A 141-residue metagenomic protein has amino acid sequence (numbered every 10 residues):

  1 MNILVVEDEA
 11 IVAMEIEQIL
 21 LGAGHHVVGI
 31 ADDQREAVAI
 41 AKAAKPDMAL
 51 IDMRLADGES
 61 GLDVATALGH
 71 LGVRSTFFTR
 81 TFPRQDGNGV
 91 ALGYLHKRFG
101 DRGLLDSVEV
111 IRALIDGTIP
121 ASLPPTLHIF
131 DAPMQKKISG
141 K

Functional and structural regions predicted by a protein language model:
E7: Conserved acidic carboxylate
M14-Q18, G22: Charged docking surfaces used in two-component/phosphorelay signaling
E17, I30-M48: Acidic, metal-coordinating helix/loop segments flanking the phosphotransfer/catalytic sites of two-component signaling
K42-A44, A67-V73: Conserved phosphotransfer cores of two-component systems
I51-G69: Conserved phosphotransfer microenvironments
G72-R84, L95: A short, hydrophobic beta-strand element within the central beta-sheet of small alpha/beta folds
R98-G100: Hydrophobic/aromatic docking surface of two-component receiver
D106-V108, I115-K141: CheY-like receiver
